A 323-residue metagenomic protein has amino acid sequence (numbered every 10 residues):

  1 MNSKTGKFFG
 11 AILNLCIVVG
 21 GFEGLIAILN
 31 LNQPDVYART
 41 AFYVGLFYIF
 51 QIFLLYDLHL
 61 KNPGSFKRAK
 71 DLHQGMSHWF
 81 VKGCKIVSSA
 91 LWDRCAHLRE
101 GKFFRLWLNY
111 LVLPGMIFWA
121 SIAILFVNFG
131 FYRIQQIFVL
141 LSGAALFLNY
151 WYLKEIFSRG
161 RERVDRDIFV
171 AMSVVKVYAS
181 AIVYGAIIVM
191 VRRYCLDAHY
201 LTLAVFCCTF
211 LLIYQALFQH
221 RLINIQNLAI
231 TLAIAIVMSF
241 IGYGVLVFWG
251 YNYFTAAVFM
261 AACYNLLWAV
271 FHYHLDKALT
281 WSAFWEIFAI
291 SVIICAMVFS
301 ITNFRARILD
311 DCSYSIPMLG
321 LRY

Functional and structural regions predicted by a protein language model:
M1-M116, A120-L125: An N-terminal, globular interaction/scaffold subdomain
G10, K102-L111, F157-A181, Y200-A204 (+2 more regions): Cytoplasm-facing juxtamembrane segments at the starts of transmembrane helices in multi-pass membrane proteins
L15-V19, L111-F118, I234-M238, A256-F271: Hydrophobic alpha-helical membrane segments
Y37-F50, R133-F147, R192-C207, N252-C263: Structural signature of hydrophobic alpha-helical transmembrane segments
Q51-G64, W92-F103, N149-R163, F210-I223 (+1 more regions): C-terminal ends of transmembrane helices
P114-S180: Hydrophobic alpha-helical segments and helix pairs
A283-R305: Final/C-terminal transmembrane alpha-helix of multipass membrane proteins
V298-Y323: Juxtamembrane boundary at the C-terminal end of a transmembrane helix
